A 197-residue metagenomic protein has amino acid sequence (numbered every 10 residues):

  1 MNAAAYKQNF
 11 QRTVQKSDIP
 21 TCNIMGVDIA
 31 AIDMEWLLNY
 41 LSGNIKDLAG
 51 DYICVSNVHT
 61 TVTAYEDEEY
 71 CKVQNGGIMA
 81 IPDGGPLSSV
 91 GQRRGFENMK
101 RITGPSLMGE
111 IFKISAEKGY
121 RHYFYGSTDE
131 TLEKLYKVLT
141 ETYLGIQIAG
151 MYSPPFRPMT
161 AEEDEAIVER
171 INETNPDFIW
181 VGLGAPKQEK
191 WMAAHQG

Functional and structural regions predicted by a protein language model:
M1, G119, H195-G197: N-terminal hydrophobic signal-anchor/signal peptide
N2-R101, P105-S106: N-terminal nucleotide/polyanion-binding subdomain common to many enzyme families
N57-V58, G126-T128, L183-A185: Short, well-ordered beta-to-alpha junction loops that form the rim of enzyme active sites and present histidine/acidic
E66-D67, Q92-R94, Y136-K137, W191-A194: Short amphipathic alpha-helical segments
E68-K72, V138-E141, Q196-G197: Short, solvent-exposed amphipathic alpha-helical segments in soluble enzyme and RNA/protein-processing domains
I78, A149, D177: Conserved acidic residues
S88-T174: Conserved beta-alpha
E163-G197: A contiguous pocket-lining binding segment that forms or flanks enzyme active sites
